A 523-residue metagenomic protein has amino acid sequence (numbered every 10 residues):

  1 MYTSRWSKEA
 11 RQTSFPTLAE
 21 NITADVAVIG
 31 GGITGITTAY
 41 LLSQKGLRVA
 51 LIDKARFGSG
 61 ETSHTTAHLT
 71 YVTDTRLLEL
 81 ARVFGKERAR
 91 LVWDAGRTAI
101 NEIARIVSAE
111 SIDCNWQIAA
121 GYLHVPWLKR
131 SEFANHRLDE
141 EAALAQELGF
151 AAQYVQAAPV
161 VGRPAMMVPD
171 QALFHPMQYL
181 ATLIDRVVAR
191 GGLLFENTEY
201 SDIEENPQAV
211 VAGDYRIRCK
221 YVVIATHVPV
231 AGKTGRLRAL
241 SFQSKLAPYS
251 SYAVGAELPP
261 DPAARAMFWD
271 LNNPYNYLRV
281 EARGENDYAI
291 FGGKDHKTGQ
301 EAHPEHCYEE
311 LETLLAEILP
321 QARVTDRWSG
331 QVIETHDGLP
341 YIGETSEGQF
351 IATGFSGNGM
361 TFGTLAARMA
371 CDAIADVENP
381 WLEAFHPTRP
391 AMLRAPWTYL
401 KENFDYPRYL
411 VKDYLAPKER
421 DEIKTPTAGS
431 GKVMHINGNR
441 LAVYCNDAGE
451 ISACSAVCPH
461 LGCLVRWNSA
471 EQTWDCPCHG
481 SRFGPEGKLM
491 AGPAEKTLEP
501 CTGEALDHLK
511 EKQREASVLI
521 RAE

Functional and structural regions predicted by a protein language model:
M1-K8, T75-A81, E102-T182, R190: Flavin (FAD/FMN) cofactor-binding and adjacent substrate-gating region of FAD-dependent oxidoreductase domains
M1-V26, L498-C501, L506, S517-E523: Extreme N-terminal leader/targeting segments of oxidoreductases
A24-L51: N-terminal Rossmann-like FAD-binding beta1-loop-alpha1 element of flavoenzymes
Q44-H64: Glycine-rich FAD pyrophosphate-binding loop
L144, M166-K220: Helical element adjacent to the flavin cofactor pocket in flavoenzyme catalytic cores
D202-V280, I423-K424: Flavin-dependent oxidoreductases
V254, V433-E523: Rieske [2Fe-2S] iron-sulfur-binding domain
N272-N273, K297-Y399, C454: C-terminal catalytic lobe of FAD-dependent flavoproteins
